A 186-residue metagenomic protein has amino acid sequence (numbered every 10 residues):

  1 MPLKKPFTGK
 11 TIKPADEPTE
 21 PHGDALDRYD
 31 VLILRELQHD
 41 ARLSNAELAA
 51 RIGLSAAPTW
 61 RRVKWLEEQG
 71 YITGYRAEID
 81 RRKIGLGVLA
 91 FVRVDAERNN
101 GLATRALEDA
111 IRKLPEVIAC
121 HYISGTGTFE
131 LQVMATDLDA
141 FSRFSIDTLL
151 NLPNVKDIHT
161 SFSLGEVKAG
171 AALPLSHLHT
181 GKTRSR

Functional and structural regions predicted by a protein language model:
M1-R186: A compositional/biophysical signature of low hydrophobicity enriched in polar/charged and small residues
